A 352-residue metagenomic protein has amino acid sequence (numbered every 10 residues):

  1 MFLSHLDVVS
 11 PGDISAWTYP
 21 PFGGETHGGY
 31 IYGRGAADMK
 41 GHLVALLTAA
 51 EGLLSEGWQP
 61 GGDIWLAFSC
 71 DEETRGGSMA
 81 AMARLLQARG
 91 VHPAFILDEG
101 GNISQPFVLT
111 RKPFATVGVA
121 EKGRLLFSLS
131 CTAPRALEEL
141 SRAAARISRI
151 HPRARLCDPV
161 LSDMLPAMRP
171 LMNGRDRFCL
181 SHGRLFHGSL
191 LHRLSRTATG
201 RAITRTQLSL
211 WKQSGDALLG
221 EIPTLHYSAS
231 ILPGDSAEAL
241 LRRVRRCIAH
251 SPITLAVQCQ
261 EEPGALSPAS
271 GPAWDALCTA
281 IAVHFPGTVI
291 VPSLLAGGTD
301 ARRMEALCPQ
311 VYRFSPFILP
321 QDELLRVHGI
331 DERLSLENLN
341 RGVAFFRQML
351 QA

Functional and structural regions predicted by a protein language model:
M1-F68: Active-site metal-coordination/substrate-binding segment of hydrolases, especially metallo-dependent peptidases
L6-V8, A67-G76, E99-S104, I318: Acidic, glycine-rich active-site loops and adjacent beta-strand->loop/helix elements that engage anionic groups
T48-S55, R142-A145, Q348-Q351: Short glycine/serine- and small hydrophobic-enriched flexible loop segments
L86-R89, A94, N102-K112, G118-L126 (+2 more regions): Acidic-enriched catalytic cores of C-N bond-cleaving enzymes acting on peptides and small amides
A144-P152, D176, P268-P316: Active-site-adjacent substrate-binding region of metalloamidase/peptidase-like peptide-processing proteins
D216-H250, L266-C278, I290: C-terminal substrate/ligand-recognition segments
L219, Q260-E262, G287-L350: Zn-dependent metallopeptidase/amidohydrolase metal-coordination segment
A256-A269: Short proline/glycine- and acidic-rich turn/helix-capping motifs at secondary-structure junctions
